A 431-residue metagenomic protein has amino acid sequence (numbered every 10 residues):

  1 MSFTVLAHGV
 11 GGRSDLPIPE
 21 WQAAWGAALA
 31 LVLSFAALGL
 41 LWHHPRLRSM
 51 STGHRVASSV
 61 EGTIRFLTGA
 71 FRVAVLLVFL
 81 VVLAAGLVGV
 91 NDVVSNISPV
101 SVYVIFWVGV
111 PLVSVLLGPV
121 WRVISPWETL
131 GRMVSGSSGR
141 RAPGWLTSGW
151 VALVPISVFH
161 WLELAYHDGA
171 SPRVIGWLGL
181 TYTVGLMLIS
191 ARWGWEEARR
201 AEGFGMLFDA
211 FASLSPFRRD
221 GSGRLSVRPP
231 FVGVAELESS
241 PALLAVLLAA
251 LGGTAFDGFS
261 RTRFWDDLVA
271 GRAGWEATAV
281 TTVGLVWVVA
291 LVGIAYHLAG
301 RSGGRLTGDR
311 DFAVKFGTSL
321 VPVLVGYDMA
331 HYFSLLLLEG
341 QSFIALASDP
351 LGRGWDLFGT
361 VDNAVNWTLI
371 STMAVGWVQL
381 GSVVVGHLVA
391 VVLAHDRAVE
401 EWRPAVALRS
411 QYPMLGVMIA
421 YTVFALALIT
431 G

Functional and structural regions predicted by a protein language model:
S2-V10, A84-N91, A255-A270, L336-P350: Membrane-helix interface motif
T4-R228, A242, F256: Transmembrane-helix bundle segments that line or gate the permeation/cavity pathway in multi-pass membrane proteins
G26, L130, W145-W150, A279-V292 (+1 more regions): Hydrophobic alpha-helical transmembrane segments
F106, V110-S114, P241-F256, S319-S342 (+1 more regions): Hydrophobic alpha-helical membrane-insertion segments
S260-I344: Long, well-ordered mid-to-C-terminal structural blocks that present hydrophobic/aromatic surfaces
D309, H387, V391-M418: Interfacial loop-to-transmembrane junctions
L320-D328, Y332, L338, I344-V385 (+1 more regions): Hydrophobic alpha-helical transmembrane segments and adjacent short intramembrane/lumenal linkers of inner/organellar
D328, L408-G431: Final/C-terminal transmembrane alpha-helix of multipass membrane proteins
